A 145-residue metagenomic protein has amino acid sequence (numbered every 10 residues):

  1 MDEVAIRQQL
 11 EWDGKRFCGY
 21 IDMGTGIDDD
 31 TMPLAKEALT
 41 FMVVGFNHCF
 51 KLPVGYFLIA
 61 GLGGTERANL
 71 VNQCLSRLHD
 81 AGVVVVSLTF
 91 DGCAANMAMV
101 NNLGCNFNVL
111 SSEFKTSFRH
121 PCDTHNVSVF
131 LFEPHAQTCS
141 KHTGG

Functional and structural regions predicted by a protein language model:
M1-G14: Active-site- or DNA-interface-adjacent structural scaffold in DNA-acting proteins
A5, G64-G145: Histidine/cysteine- and/or acidic
L10-E11, P53, M99, T143: Short, function-defining helix-loop hinge/capping sites that tune catalysis or transport
C18: Phosphate-facing sequence motifs and polybasic nucleic-acid/acidic-lipid-binding regions
I21-V83: Electropositive, glycine- and tryptophan-enriched low-complexity nucleic-acid-binding patches
